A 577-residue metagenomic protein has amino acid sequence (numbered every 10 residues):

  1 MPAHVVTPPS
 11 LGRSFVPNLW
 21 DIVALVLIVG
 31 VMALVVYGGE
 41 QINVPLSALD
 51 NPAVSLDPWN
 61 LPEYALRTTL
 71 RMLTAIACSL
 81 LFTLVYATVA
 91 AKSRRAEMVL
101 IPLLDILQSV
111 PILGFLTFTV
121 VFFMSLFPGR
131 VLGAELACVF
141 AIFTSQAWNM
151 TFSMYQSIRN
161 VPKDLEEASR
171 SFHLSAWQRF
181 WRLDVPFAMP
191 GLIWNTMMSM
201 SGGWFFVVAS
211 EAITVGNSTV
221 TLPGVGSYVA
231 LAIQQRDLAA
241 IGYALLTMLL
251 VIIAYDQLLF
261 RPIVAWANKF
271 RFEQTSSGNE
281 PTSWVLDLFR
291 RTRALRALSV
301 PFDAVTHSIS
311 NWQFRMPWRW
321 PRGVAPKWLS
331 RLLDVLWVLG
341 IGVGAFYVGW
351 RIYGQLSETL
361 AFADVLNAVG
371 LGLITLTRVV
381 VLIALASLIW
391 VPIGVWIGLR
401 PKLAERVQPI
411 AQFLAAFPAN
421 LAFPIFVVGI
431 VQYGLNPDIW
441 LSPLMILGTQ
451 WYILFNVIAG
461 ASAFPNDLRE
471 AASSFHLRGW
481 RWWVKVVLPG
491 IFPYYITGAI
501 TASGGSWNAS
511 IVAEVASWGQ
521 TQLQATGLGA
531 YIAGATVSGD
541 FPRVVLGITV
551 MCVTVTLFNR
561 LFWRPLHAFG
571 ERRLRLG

Functional and structural regions predicted by a protein language model:
M1-A77, L245-A384, F558-G577: N-terminal, non-cleaved signal-anchor transmembrane helix
A75-L104, L382-A411, P424: Transmembrane-helix boundary motif in ABC transporter permease subunits
L81-Y86, S93, L100, A137-F140 (+10 more regions): Membrane-embedded alpha-helices of multi-pass transport/permease systems
D105-S145, Q412-T449: Generic hydrophobic transmembrane alpha-helix motif, especially the helices
V120, A137, A141-V161, E167 (+2 more regions): Transmembrane-helix bundle segments that line or gate the permeation/cavity pathway in multi-pass membrane proteins
S153-L192, N456-T497, I532: Short cytoplasmic-facing helical segments at TM-TM junctions of multi-pass membrane proteins
W177-S210, Y243, L259, P443-L447 (+4 more regions): Transmembrane alpha-helices
F205-L238, N508-V545, V550, L574-G577: Glycine-rich helix-loop "coupling/hinge" segments at transmembrane-helix boundaries in multipass transporters
